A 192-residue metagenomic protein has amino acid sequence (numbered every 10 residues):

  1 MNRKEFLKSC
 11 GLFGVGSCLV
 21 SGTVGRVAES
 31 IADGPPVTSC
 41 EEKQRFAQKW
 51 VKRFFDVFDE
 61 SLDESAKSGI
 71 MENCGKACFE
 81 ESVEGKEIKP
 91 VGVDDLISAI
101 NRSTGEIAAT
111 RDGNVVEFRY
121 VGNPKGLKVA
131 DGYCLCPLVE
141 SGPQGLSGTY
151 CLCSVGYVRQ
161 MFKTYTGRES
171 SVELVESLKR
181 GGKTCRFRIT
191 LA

Functional and structural regions predicted by a protein language model:
M1-V15: N-terminal secretory signal peptides and thylakoid transit peptides that target proteins across membranes
S21-E60: C-terminal segment of N-terminal export signals and the immediately downstream linker at the start of the mature
L62-Y150: Amphipathic interaction/junction segments at domain boundaries or subunit interfaces
F162-E169: Short secondary-structure junctions
E169, R180-T184: Coil-to-beta-strand transition motifs
E173-L178: Short, solvent-exposed loop/turn elements at beta->coil junctions and helix N-caps that rim active or binding pockets
T184-L191: C-terminal edge-of-domain segments
